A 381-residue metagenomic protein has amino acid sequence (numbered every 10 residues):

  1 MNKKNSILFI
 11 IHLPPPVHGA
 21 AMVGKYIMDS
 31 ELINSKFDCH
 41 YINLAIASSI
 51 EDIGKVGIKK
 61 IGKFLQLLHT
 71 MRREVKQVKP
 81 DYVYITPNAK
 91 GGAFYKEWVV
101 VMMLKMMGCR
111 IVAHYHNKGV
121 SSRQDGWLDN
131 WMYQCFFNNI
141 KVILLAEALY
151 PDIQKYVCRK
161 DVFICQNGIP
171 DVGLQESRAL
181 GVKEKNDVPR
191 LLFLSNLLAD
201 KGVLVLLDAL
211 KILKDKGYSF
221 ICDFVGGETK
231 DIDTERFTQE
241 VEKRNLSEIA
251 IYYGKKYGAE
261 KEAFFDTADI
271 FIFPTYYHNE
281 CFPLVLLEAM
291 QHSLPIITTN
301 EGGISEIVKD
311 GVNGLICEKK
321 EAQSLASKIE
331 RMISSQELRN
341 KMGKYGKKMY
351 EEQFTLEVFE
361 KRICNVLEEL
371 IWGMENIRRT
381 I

Functional and structural regions predicted by a protein language model:
L8-I10, V182-L210, C222-V225: Conserved donor-binding/catalytic core segment of Leloir-type glycosyltransferases
N43-A47, L194, I221-R236, G254-K255: Glycosyltransferase donor-sugar binding loop
Q134-E176, R190: Donor nucleotide-sugar binding/catalytic pocket of nucleotide-sugar-dependent glycosyltransferases
T234-K256: Nucleotide-activated donor-binding/catalytic signature segment of Leloir-type glycosyltransferases, i.e., the conserved
D266-E280, L294: Acidic donor-binding loop of glycosyltransferase active sites
Q291, P295-T298: Short hydrophobic beta-strand element within catalytic cores of glycosyltransferases and related nucleotide-activated
D310-G311, L315-A322, R331-E337: Conserved acidic donor-binding segment of nucleotide-sugar-dependent glycosyltransferases
S324, R331, L338-Q353, F359: A short, well-ordered alpha-helix in the C-terminal region of glycosyltransferases
